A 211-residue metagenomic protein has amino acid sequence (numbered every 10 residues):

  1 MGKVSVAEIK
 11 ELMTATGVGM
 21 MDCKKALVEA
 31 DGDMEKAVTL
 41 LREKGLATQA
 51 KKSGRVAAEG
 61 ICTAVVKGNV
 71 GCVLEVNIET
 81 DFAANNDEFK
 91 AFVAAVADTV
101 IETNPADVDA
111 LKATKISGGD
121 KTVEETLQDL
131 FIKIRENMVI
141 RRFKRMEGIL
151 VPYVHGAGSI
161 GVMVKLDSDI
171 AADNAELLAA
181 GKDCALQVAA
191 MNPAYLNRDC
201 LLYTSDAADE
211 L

Functional and structural regions predicted by a protein language model:
G2-S205: N-terminal assembly/interaction segments in proteins that build large macromolecular machines
D206-L211: A short, hydrophobic C-terminal helix/tail in secreted or cell-surface proteins
